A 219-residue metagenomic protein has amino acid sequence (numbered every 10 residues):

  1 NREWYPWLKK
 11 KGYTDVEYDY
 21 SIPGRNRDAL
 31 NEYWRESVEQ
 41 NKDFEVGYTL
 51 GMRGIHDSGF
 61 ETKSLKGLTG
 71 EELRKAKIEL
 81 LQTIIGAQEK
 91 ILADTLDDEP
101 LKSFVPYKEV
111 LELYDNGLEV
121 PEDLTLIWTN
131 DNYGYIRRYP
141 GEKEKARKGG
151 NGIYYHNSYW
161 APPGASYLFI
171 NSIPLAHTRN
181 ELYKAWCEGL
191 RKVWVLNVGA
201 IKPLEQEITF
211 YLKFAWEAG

Functional and structural regions predicted by a protein language model:
N1-E3, K108, V198-L204: Short, solvent-exposed turn/loop segments enriched in Gly/Ser/Thr/Pro and often Arg
N1-N31: Acidic/aromatic-lined carbohydrate-recognition and catalytic surfaces of CAZymes acting on diverse glycans
W4-D15, L65-K75, L118-D123, G141-E144 (+2 more regions): Short secondary-structure boundary/capping segments
W4-L8, G59-F60, E112-Y114, Y135-R137 (+2 more regions): Extracytoplasmic/secreted cell-surface and envelope-processing proteins
D19-K148: Gly/Pro-rich turn-and-neighbor structural signature
N130-G134, G141-G219: Structured mid-domain segments that build the active-site/substrate or prosthetic-cofactor binding neighborhood
